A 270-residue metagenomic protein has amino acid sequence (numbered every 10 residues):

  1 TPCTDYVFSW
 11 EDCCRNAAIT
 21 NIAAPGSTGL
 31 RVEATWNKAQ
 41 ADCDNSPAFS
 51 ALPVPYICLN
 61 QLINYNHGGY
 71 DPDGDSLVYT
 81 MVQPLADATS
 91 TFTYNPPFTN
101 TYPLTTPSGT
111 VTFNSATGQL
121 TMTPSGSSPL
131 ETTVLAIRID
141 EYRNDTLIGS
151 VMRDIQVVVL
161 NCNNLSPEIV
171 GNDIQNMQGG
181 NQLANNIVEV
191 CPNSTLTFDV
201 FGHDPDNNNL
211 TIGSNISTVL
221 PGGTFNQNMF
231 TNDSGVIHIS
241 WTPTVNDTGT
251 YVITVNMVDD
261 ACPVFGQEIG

Functional and structural regions predicted by a protein language model:
T1-G270: Long, compositionally biased, intrinsically disordered segments
